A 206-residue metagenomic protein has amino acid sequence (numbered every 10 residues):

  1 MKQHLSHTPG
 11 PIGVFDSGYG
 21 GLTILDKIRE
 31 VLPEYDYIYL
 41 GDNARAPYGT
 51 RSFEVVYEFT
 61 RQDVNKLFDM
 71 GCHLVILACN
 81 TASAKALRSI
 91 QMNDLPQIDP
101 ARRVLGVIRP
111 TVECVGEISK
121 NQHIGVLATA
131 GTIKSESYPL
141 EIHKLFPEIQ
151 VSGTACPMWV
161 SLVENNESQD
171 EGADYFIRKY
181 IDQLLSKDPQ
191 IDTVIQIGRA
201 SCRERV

Functional and structural regions predicted by a protein language model:
M1-R203: Non-catalytic structural scaffold of enzyme domains
